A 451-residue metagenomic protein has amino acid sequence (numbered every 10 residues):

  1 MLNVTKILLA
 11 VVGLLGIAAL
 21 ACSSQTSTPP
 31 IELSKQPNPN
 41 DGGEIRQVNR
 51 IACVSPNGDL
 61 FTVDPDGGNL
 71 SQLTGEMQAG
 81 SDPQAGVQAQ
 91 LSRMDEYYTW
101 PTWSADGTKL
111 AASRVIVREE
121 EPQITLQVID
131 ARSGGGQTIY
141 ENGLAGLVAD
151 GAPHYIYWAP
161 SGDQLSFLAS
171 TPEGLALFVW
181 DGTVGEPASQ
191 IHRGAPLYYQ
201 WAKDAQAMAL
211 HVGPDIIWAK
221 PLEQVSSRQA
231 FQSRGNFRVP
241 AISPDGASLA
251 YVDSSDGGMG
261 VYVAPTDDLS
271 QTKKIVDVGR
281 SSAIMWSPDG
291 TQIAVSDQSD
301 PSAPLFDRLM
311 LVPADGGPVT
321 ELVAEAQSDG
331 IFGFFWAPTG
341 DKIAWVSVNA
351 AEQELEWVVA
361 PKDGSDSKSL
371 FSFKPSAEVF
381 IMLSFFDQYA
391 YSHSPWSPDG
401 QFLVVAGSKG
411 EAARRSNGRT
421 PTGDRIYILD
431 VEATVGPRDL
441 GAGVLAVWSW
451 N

Functional and structural regions predicted by a protein language model:
M1-L20: Sec-dependent bacterial lipoprotein signal peptides
C22-N451: Sequence signature of WD/YWTD-type beta-propeller architectures
